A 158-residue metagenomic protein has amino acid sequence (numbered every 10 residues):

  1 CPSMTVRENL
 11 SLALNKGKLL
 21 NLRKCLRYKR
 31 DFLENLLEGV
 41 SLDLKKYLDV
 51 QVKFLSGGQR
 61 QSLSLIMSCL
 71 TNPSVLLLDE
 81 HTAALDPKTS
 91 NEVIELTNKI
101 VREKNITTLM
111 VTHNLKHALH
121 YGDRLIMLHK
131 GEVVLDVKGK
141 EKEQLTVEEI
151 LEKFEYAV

Functional and structural regions predicted by a protein language model:
M4-K16: Q-loop/switch helix immediately C-terminal to the Walker
L65: Hydrophobic anchor residue at the start of the ABC signature
S68-C69: ABC ATPase C-loop
L76-D79: Catalytic Walker B motif of ABC-type/P-loop ATPase nucleotide-binding domains
P87-T89: Helix N-cap at the start of a conserved alpha-helix in ABC-type nucleotide-binding domains
N91-E103: Helical segment within the ABC ATPase nucleotide-binding domain
T112-H113: H-loop/switch region of ABC-family ATPase nucleotide-binding domains
E132-E155: Conserved beta-strand-loop-alpha-helix hinge in the C-terminal portion of ABC ATPase nucleotide-binding domains
